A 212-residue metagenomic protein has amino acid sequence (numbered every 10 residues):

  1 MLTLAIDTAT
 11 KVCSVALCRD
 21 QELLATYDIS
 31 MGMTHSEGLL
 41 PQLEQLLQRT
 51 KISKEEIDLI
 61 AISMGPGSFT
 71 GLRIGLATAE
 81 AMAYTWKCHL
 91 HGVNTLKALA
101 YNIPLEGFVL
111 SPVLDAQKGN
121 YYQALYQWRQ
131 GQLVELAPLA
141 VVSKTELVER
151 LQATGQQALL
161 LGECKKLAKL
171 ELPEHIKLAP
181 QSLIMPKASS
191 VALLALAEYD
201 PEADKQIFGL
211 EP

Functional and structural regions predicted by a protein language model:
M1-L23, T34-E37, H91-P212: Oxyanion-binding and handling regions
T26-D28: Short amphipathic
H35-T50, L96: Short, well-ordered amphipathic alpha-helical segments that serve as non-catalytic structural scaffolds within diverse
E37, P41-E44, D58, L76-E80 (+1 more regions): N-terminal, well-ordered alpha-helical segments
L43-D58, L147-A158: Phosphate/pyrophosphate-binding loops at sites that engage ATP/ADP/AMP, CoA/4′-phosphopantetheine, polyphosphate
Q48-E55, Y84-V93, A203: Phosphate-handling active-site elements
L59-L90, T95: DPxDG-like acidic metal-binding loop motif
